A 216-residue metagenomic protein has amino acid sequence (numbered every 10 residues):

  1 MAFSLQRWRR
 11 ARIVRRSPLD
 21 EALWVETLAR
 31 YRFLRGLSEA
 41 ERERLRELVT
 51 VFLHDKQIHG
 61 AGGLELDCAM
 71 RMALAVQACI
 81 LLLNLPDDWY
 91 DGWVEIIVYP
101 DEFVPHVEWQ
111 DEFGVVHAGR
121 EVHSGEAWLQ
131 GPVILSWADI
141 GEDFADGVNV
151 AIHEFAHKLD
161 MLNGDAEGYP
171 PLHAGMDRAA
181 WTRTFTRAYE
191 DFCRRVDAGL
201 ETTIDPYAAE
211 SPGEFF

Functional and structural regions predicted by a protein language model:
M1-E21: Acidic, low-complexity proline/glycine-rich segments
A11-V14, A22-L23, A29-R32, V49-L53 (+4 more regions): Metalloprotease/metallohydrolase-associated module, dominated by Zn2+-dependent proteases
S38, D146-L162: Active-site recognition of the HExxH zinc-binding catalytic motif
E41, E154, E214: Acidic-residue sensor for enzyme active/binding pockets
H59-R71: Short, charged early-sequence alpha-helical segments and their helix-coil boundaries
